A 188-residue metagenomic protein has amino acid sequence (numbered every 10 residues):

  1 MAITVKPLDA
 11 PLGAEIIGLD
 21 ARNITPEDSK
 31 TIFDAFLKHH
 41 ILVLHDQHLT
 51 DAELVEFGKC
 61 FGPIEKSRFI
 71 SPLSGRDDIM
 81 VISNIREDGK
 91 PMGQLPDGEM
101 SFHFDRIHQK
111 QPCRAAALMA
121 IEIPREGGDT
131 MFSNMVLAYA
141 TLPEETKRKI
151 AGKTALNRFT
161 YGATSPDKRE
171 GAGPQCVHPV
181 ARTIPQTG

Functional and structural regions predicted by a protein language model:
A2-T187: Non-heme Fe(II) oxygenase catalytic core, chiefly the N-lobe of the double-stranded beta-helix
